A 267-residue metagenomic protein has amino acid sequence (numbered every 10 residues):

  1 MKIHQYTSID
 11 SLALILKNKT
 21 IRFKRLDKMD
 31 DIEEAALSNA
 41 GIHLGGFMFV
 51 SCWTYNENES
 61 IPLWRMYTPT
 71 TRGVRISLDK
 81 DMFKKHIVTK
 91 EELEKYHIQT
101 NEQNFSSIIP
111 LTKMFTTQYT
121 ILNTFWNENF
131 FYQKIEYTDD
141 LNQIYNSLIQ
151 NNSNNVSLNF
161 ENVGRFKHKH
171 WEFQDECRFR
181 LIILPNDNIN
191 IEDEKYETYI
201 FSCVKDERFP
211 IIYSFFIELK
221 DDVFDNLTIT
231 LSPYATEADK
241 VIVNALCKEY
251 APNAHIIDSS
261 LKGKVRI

Functional and structural regions predicted by a protein language model:
M1-I267: Catalytic-core loop-and-flanking beta/alpha module that positions acidic residues for ribose/phosphate chemistry
